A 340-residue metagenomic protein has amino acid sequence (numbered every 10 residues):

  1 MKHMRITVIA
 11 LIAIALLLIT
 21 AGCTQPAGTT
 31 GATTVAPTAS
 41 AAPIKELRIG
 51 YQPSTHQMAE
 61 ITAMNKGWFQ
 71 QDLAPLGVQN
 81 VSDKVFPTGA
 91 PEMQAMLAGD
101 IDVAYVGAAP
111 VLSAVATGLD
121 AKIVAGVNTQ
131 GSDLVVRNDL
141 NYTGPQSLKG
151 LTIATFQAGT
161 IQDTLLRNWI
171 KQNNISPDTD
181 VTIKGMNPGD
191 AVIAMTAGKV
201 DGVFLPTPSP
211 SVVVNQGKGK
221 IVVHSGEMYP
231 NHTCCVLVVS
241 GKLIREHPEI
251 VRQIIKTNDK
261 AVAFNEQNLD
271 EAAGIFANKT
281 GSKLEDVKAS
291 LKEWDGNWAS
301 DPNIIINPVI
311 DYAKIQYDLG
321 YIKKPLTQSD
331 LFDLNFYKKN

Functional and structural regions predicted by a protein language model:
M1-E46, K339-N340: Short, low-complexity disordered leader/linker segments with a strong preference for bacterial N-terminal type II
T34-A41, R137-I153, E246-E249: Flexible hinge/capping segments at coil-to-helix
A42-M58, Q79-V85, K122, G150-A154 (+1 more regions): Short, well-ordered beta-strand elements
E46-L47, S54-V85, V115-T117, T164-K171 (+1 more regions): Short, polar/charged alpha-helical segment
Q79, D83-Q94, G107-A109, D180-T196 (+1 more regions): Short helix-initiation/N-cap motifs at beta->coil->alpha
A109-P110, L140, D178, G189-N278: Pocket-lining segment of extracytoplasmic ligand-binding domains
R245-K323: Secondary-structure end/capping motifs
K314-N340: Conserved C-terminal helix/tail region of periplasmic/extracytoplasmic solute-binding proteins
